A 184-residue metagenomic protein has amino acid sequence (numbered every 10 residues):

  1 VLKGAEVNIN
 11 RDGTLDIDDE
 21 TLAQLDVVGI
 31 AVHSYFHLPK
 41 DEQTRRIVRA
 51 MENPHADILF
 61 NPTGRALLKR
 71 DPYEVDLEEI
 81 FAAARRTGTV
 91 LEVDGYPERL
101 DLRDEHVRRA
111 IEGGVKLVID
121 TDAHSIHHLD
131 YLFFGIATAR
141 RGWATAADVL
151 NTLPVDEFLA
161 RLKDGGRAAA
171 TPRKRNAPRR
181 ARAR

Functional and structural regions predicted by a protein language model:
V1-A5, L150-L153: Phosphate/diphosphate-binding loops
N8: Histidine/acidic-residue-rich, glycine-tolerant segments that coordinate divalent metal ions
R11-R184: Charged catalytic cores and adjacent phosphate/nucleic-acid-binding surfaces used for phosphate/nucleic-acid chemistry
